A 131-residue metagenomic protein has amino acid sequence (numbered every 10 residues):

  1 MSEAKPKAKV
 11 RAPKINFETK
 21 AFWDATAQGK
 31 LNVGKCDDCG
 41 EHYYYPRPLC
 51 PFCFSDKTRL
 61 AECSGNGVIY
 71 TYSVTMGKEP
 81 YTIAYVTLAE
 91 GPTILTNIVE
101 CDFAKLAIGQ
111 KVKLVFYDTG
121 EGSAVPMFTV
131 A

Functional and structural regions predicted by a protein language model:
M1-L31, V130-A131: A broadly conserved sequence feature marking short terminus-proximal activation segments in nucleic acid-centric
K30-V33, R47: Residues immediately within or flanking Cys/His clusters that coordinate Zn2+ in small zinc-binding modules
D37-G40, F54: Cys/His-coordinated zinc-binding microdomains
G67-I69, I98: Conserved hydrophobic positions within beta-strands
Y72-K78, Y117-T119: Short, conserved beta-turn/loop elements at beta-strand boundaries and strand-helix junctions
P92-F103: Beta-strand/loop nucleic-acid-binding surfaces
C101-K113: Short nucleic-acid-contacting surface segments enriched for D/E, G, S/T with interspersed K/R
D118-A131: OB-fold/S1-family single-stranded nucleic acid-binding modules
